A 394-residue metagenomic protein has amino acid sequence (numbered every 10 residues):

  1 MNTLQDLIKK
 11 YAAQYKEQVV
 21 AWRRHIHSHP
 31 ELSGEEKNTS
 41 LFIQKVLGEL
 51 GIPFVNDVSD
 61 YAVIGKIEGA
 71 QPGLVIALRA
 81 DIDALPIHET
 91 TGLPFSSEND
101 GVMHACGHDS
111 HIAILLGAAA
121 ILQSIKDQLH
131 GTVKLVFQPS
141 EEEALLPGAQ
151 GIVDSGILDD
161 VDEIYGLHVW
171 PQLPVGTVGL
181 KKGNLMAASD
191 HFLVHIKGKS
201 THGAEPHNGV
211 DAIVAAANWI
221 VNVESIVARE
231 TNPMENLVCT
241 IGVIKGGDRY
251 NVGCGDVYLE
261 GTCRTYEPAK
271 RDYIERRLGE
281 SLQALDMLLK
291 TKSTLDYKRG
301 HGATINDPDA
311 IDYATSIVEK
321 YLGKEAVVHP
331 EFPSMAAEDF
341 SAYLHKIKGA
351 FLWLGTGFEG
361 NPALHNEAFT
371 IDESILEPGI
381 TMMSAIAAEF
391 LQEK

Functional and structural regions predicted by a protein language model:
N2-H104, A113-L129: Acidic/His- and Gly-rich active-site-bordering loop/insert found across diverse amide/peptide-bond hydrolases
L4, Y15-Q18, W22, E35-V46 (+17 more regions): General structural feature for long, well-ordered alpha-helical segments within catalytic domains of soluble enzymes
I26, G65, L78, H108 (+8 more regions): Divalent metal-coordination and catalytic microenvironments
E49, A217-K394: Metal-dependent amide/peptide-bond hydrolase catalytic core, centered on the "pita-bread" metallohydrolase fold
I67, I196-G198, C263: Hydrophobic beta-strand positions in extracellular immunoglobulin-like domains
R79, F192-V194, F351-T356: Non-cysteine beta-strand/loop elements that form the S-adenosyl-L-methionine
L85, T91-M103, S110, L116 (+2 more regions): Histidine/acidic-residue-rich, glycine-tolerant segments that coordinate divalent metal ions
